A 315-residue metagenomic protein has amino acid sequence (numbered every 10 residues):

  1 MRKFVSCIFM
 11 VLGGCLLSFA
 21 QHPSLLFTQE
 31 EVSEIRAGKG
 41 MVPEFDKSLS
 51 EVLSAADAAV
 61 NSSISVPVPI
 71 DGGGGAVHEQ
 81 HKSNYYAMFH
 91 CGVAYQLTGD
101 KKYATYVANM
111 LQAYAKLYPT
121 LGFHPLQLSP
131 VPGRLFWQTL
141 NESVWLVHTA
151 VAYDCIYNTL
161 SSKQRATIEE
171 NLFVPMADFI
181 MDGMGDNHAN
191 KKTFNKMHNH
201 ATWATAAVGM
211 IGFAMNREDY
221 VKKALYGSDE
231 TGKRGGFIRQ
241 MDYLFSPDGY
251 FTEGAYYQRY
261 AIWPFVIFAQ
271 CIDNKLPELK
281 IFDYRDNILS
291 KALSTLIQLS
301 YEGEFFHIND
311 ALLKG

Functional and structural regions predicted by a protein language model:
M1-Q21: Bacterial Sec-dependent N-terminal signal peptides
V5-S6, E278, H307: Intrinsically disordered, low-complexity segments enriched in glycine/proline and serine/threonine
C15-F19, E218, L313-G315: Short, intrinsically disordered, charge-balanced linker/junction segments flanking boundaries in proteins
S24, E30-K39, E44-N61, A76-S294 (+1 more regions): Aromatic-lined, polymer-binding surfaces characteristic of secreted/periplasmic polysaccharide-degrading enzymes
G72-G73: Acidic/polar surface patches and capping/hinge elements
K291-G315: Acidic/histidine-rich catalytic neighborhood
